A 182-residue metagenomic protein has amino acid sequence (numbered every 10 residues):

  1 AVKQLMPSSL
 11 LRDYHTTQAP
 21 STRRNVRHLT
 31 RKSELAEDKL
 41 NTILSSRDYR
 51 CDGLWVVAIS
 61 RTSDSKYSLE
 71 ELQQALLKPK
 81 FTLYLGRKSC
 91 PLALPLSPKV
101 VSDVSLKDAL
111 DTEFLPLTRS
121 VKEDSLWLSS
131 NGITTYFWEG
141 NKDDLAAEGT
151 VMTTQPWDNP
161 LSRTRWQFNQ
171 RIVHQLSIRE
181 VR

Functional and structural regions predicted by a protein language model:
K3-R182: Internal, well-folded beta-alpha domain core
